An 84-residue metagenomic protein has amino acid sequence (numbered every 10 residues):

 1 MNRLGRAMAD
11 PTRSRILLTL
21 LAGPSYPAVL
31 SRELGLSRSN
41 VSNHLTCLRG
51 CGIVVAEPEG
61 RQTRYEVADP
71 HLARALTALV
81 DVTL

Functional and structural regions predicted by a protein language model:
M1-S37, E59, T63-H71: N-terminal helix-turn-helix DNA-binding core of bacterial DNA-binding proteins
N2-G5, L45, L76: A generic alpha-helix structural signal
P11, L48, R74, A78: Solvent-exposed, charged/polar functional surfaces in cytosolic regulatory/catalytic domains
L17, G50-C51: Extended rod-forming repeat segments used as scaffolds/tethers
R32, L76-L84: Short, charged, intrinsically disordered terminal tails
R32, N43, R49-G50: Alpha-helical residues within the helix-turn-helix
S39-N40, L45-T46, P58: Recognition helix of helix-turn-helix DNA-binding domains
